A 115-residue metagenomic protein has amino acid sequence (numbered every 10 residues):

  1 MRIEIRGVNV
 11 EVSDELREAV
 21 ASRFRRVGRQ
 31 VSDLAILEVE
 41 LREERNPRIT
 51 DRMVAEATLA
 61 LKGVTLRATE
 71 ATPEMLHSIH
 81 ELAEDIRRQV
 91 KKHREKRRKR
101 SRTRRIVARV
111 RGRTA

Functional and structural regions predicted by a protein language model:
M1-A115: N-terminal, polar/charged subdomain of small-to-medium soluble alpha/beta proteins
